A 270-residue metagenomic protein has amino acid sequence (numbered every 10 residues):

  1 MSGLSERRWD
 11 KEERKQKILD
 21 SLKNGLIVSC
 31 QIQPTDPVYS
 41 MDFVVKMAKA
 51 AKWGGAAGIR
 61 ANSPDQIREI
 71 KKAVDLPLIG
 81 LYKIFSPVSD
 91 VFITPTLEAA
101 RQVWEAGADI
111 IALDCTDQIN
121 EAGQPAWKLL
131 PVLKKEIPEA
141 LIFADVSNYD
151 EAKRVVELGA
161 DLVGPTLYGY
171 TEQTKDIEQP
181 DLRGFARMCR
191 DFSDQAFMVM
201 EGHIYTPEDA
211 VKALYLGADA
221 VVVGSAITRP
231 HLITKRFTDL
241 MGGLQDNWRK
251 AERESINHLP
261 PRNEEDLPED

Functional and structural regions predicted by a protein language model:
G3-R101, E105, D150-E157: Conserved N-terminal beta1-alpha1 strand-loop-helix module at the mouth
K23-L26, V74-V88, K134-A144, D191-E201: Short beta-strand/loop segments at the ligand-binding rim of alpha/beta enzyme cores
Q31, F85-S86, A106-N120, L162-K175 (+1 more regions): Glycine-rich phosphate-binding active-site loops on the catalytic face of alpha/beta enzymes
V38-S40, R60-L76, V91-P95, C115-L133 (+4 more regions): Active-site-adjacent beta->alpha loops and helix N-cap segments on the catalytic face of soluble alpha/beta enzymes
K49-G55, I111, L133-E139, F192-Q195 (+1 more regions): Short, surface-exposed connector motifs at secondary-structure boundaries
G58-S63, I67, I79-L81, D109-D114 (+3 more regions): Short beta-strand segments at enzyme active-site cores
E178-Q179, F185, I227-E254, L259-E264 (+1 more regions): C-terminal helical cap(s) of enzyme catalytic domains, especially alpha/beta-barrels
M198-I204, V222-A226: Glycine-rich beta-strand-to-loop/alpha-helix junction loops that act as flexible
